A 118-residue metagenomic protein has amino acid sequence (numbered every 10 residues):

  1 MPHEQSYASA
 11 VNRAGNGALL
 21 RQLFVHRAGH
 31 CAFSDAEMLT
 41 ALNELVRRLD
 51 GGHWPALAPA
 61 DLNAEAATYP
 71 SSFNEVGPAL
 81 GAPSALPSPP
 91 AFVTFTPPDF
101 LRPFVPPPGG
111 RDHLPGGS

Functional and structural regions predicted by a protein language model:
M1-S118: C-terminal His-loop and adjacent cap/lid subdomain of alpha/beta-hydrolase
